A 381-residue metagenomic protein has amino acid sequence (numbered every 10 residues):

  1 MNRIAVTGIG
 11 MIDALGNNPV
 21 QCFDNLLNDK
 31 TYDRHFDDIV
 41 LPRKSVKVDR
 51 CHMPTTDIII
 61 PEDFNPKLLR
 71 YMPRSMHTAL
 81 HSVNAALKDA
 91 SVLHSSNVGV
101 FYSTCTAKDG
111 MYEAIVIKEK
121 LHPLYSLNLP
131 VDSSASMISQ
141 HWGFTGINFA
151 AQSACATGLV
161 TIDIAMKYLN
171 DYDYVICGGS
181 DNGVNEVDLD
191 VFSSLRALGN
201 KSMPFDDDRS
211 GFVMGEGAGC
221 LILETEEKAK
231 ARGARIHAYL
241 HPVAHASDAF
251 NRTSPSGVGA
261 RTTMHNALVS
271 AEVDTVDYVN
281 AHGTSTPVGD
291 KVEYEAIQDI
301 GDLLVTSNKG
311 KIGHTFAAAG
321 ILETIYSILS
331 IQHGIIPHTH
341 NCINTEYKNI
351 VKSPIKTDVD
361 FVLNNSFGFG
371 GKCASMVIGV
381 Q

Functional and structural regions predicted by a protein language model:
M1-P66, E227-Y239, I325-T339, G379-Q381: ACP-dependent fatty acid/polyketide chain-elongation machinery
N2-I9, K30-D37, N200-Y278, D302: Condensing-enzyme catalytic core mediating Claisen C-C bond formation in acyl metabolism
V6, K30-Q152, G183-D188, T275-K291 (+1 more regions): Conserved beta-ketoacyl condensing-enzyme motif
A14, D63-N84, K118, P123-P130 (+6 more regions): Active-site pocket-shaping loop/turn-to-helix segments
V20-D24, G110-H122, Y168-N170, L189-N200 (+3 more regions): A glycine- and small-aliphatic-rich helix-loop capping segment at beta-alpha/alpha-beta transitions that lines
A79-D89, V131-S134, S139-W142, N148-G179 (+3 more regions): Active-site-proximal alpha-helical scaffold in enzymes
K120-L121, D163, G183-A231, P354-I355 (+1 more regions): Glycine-/small-residue-rich "gating" segment that lines the acyl/pantetheine channel and substrate pocket
D173-S194, G199-R209, V243-G257, A281-D290 (+1 more regions): Acyl-CoA/ACP chain-elongation machinery
